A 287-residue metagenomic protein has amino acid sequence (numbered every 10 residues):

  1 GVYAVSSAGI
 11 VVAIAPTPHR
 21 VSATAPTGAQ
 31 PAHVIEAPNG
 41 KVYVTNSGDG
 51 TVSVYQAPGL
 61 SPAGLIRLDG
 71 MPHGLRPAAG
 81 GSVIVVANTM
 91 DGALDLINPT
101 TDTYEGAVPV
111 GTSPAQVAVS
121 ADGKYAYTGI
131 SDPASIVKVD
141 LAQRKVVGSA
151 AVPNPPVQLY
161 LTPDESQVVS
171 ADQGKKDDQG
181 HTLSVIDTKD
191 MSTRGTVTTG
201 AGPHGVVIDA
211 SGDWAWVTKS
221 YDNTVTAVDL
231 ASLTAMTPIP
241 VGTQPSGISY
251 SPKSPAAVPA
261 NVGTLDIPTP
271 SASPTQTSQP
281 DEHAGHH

Functional and structural regions predicted by a protein language model:
G1-H287: Predominantly soluble domains enriched in secretory-pathway, periplasmic, or organellar proteins
